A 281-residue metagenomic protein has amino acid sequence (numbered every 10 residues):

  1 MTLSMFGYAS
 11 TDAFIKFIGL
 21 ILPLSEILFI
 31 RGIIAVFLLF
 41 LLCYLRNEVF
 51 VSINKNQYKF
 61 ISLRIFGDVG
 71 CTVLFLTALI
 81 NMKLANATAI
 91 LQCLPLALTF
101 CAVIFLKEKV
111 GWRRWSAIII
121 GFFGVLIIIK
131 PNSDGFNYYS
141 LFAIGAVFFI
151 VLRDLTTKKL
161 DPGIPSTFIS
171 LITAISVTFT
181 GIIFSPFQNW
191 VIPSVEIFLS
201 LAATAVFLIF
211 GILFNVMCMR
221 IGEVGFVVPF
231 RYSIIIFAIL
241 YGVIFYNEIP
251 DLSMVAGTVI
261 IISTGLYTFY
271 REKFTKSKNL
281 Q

Functional and structural regions predicted by a protein language model:
M1, K55-I65, V110-F122, Y139-I144 (+2 more regions): Cytoplasmic-side transmembrane-helix entry/capping segments in multi-pass membrane proteins
M1-E26, D134-K159, N279-Q281: Glycine-/small-residue-enriched transmembrane alpha-helix faces in small-molecule transporters and effluxers
M1-L3, V36-L63, W112, P162-I164 (+3 more regions): Membrane-interface interhelical linkers
M5-S10, F40, I65, V69-V73 (+8 more regions): Hydrophobic/small/kink-forming positions within alpha-helical transmembrane segments of polytopic membrane proteins
F29, I53-Q57, V125, K130-F149 (+2 more regions): Juxtamembrane helix-entry segments on the extracytoplasmic side of multipass membrane proteins
I30, A87-C93, L160-S176, L213-V243: Helix-helix packing/entry segments at the starts of transmembrane helices
F75-T77, L94-S116, I236-V255: C-terminal transmembrane-helix exit sites in multi-pass transporters
R113-K130, S253-E272: Hydrophobic transmembrane alpha-helices of multi-pass small-molecule transport proteins
